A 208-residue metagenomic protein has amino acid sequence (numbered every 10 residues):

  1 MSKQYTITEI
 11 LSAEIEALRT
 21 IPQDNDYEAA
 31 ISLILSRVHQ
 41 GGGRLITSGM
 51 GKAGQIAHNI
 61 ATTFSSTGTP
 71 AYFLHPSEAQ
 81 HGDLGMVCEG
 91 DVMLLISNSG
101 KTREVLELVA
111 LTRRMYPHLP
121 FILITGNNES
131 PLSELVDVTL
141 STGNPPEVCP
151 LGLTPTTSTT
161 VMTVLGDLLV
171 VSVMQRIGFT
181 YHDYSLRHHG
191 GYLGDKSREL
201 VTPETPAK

Functional and structural regions predicted by a protein language model:
M1-G43: An N-terminal, well-structured beta->alpha segment
K3-T6, I10, P22, K52 (+3 more regions): Catalytic cores of large soluble enzymes that bind and process phosphate-bearing ligands
S12, E16-Q23, H39, T69 (+5 more regions): Generic secondary-structure signature for well-ordered alpha-helical cores
L35, R44-I177: Glycine-rich phosphate-binding loops that contact phosphosugars or nucleotide phosphates
V38-G49, S66, D195-P206: Short, charged low-complexity intrinsically disordered segments located at boundaries of structured domains
E134, V148, Q175-A207: Internal, active-site/partner-interface "lid" segment
